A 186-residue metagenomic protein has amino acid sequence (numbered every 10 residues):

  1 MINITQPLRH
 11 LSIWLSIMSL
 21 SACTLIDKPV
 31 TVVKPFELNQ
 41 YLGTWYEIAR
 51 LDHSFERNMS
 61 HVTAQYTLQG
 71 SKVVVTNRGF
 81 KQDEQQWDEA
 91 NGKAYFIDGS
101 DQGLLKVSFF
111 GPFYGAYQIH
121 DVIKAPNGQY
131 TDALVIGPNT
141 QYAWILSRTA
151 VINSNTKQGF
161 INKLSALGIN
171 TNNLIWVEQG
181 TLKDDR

Functional and structural regions predicted by a protein language model:
I2-S12: Bacterial N-terminal signal peptides that target proteins for export
L8, I17, K124-G128: A mid-sequence interfacial segment
S12-S21: Bacterial N-terminal signal peptides
C23-R186: A beta-rich soluble binding module of mature secreted/lumenal proteins
